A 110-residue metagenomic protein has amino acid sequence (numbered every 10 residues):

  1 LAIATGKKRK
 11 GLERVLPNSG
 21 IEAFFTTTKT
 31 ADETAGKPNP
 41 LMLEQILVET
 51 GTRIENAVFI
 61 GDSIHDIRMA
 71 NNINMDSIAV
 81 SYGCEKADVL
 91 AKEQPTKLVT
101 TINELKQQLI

Functional and structural regions predicted by a protein language model:
L1-A2, D76: Proline-centered loop/turn at the N-terminus of a beta-strand
T5-K7: Conserved phosphate-coupling serine/threonine residues in phosphotransfer and NTP-handling enzymes
R9, E13-I110: Asp-based, Mg2+/Mn2+-dependent phosphohydrolase catalytic module
